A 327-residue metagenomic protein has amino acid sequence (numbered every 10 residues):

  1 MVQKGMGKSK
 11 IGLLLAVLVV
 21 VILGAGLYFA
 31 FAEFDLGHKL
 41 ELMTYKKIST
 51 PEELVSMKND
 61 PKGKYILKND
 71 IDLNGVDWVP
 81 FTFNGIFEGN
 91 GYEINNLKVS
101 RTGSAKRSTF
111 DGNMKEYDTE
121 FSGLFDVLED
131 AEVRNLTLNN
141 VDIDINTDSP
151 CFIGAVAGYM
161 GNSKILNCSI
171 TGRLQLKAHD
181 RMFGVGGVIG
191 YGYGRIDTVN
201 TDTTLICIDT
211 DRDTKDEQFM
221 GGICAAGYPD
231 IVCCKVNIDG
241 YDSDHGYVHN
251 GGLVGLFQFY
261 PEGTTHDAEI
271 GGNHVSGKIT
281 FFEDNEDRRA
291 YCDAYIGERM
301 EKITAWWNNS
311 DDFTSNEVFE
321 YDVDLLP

Functional and structural regions predicted by a protein language model:
K4-V20: N-terminal Sec-pathway targeting helices
V21-A30: Hydrophobic alpha-helical membrane-insertion segments, chiefly the h-region of N-terminal signal peptides
F29-P327: Surface-exposed repetitive/solenoidal architectures
